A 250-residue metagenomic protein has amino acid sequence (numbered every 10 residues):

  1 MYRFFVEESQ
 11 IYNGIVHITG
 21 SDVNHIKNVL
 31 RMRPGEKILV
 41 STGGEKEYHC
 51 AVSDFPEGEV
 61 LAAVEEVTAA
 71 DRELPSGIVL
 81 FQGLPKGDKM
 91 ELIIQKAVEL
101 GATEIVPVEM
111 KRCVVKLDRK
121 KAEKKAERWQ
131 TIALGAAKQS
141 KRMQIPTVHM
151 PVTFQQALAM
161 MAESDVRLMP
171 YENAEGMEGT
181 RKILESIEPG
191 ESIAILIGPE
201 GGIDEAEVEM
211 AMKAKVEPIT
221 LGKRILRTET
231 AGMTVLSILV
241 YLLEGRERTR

Functional and structural regions predicted by a protein language model:
M1-A69: N-terminal positively charged helical leader segments and presequences
S9, V67, E109-C113, K223-R224: Short, ordered loop/turn segments at secondary-structure junctions
G35, A97, A133, A211 (+1 more regions): Residue-level signal for inorganic ion chemistry
I38, A69-F81, L184-P189: Mobile, glycine- and charge-enriched loop segments and immediately flanking short secondary-structure elements within
D71-M169: RNA substrate-binding interface of SAM-dependent RNA methyltransferases
A122-A126, S186, S237-I238: Short, hinge-like loop/turn segments at secondary-structure boundaries
S164-G202, A206-E207, V216-I219: Active-site/ligand-binding-proximal alpha/beta "capping" segment
D204-R250: Structured adenosyl-cofactor binding patch, chiefly the S-adenosyl-L-methionine
